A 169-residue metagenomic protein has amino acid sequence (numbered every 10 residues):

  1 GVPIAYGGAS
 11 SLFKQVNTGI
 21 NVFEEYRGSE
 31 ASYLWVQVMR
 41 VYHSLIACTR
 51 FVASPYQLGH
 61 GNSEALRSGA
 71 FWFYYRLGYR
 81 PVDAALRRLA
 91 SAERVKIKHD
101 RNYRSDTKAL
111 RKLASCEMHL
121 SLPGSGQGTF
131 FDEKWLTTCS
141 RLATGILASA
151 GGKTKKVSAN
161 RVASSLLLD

Functional and structural regions predicted by a protein language model:
G1-P3: Basic/polar, acidic-poor N-terminal "presequence/leader" segments that form or can form short amphipathic helices
A5-L86, S91-E93: Acyl-donor binding region in acyl/amide transferases
V52-D169: Terminal substrate-recognition subdomain of acyl/acetyltransferases
